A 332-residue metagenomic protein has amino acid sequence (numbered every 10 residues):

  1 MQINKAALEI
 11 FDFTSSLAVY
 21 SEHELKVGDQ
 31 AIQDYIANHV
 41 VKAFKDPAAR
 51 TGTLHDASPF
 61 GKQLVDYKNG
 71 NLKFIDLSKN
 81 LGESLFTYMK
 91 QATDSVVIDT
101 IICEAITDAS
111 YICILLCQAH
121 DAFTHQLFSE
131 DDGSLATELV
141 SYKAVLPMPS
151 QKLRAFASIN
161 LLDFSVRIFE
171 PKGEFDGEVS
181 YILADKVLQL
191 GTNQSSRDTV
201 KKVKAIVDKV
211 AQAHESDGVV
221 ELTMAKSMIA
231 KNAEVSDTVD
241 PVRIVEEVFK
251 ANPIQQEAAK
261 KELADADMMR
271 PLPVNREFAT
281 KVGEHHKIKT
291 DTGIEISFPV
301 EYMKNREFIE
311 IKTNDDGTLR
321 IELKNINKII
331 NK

Functional and structural regions predicted by a protein language model:
Q2-V282: Long, hydrophobic alpha/beta structural blocks
E246-K332: C-terminal structured domains
